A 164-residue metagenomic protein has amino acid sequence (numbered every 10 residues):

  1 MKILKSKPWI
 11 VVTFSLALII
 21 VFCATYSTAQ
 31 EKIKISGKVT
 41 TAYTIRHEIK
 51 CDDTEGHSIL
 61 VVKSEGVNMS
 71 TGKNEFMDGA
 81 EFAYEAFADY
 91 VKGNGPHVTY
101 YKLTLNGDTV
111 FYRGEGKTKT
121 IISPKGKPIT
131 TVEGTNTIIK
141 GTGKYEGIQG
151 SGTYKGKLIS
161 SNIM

Functional and structural regions predicted by a protein language model:
M1-K2, K144: Secondary-structure boundary elements
K2-F14: Bacterial N-terminal signal peptides that target proteins for export
K2-I3, V21-A29: Short, low-complexity disordered leader/linker segments with a strong preference for bacterial N-terminal type II
K5, A17-I19, T104-N106: Compositionally biased amphipathic helical and low-complexity segments enriched in hydrophobic
P8, I20-F22, S64: Generic low-complexity, intrinsically disordered sequence content enriched in small uncharged/hydrophobic residues
T13-C23: Bacterial N-terminal signal peptides
T28-M164: Beta-strand-enriched cores of mature, soluble protein domains
